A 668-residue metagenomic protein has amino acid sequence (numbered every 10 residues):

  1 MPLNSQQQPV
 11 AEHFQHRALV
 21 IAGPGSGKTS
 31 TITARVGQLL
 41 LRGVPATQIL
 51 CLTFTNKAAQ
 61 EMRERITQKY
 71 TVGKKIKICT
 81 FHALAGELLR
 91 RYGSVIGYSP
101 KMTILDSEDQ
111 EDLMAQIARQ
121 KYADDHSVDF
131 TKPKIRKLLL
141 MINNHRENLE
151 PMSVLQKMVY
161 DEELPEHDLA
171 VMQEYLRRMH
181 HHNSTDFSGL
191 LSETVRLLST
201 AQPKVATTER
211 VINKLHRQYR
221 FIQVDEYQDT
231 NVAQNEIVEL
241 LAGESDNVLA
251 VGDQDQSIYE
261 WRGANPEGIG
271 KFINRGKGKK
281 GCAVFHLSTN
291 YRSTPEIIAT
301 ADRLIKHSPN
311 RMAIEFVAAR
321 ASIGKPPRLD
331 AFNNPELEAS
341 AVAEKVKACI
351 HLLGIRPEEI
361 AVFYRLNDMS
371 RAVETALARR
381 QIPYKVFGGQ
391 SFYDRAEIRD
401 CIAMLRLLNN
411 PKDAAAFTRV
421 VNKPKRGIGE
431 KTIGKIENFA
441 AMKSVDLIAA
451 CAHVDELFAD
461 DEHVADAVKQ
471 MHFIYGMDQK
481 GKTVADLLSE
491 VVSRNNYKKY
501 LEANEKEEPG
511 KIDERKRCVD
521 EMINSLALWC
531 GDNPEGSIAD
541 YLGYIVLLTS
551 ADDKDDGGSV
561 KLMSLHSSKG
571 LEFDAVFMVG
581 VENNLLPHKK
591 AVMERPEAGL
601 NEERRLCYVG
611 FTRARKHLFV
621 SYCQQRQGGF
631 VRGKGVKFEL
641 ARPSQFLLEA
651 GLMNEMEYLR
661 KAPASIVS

Functional and structural regions predicted by a protein language model:
M1-E12, H16-I21, A58-A59, K77 (+4 more regions): Conserved helicase NTPase motor core
M1-N4, Q8-A22, T47, I96-T103 (+6 more regions): Inter-lobe coupling/hinge region of RecA-like P-loop helicase motors
M1-P100, I104, H182, A206-E209 (+3 more regions): P-loop NTPase Walker
Q38, V232-F332, E344, V464: Conserved RecA-like helicase ATPase core segment that couples NTP binding/hydrolysis to strand translocation
C79-E87, Q223-E226, V251, L366 (+3 more regions): Conserved helicase core region in the C-terminal RecA-like lobe
L84, R275-K279, A321-P326, G354-K482: ATPase/helicase motor core of nucleic-acid motors
H453-S567, H588, E655, S668: Accessory C-terminal helicase-associated subdomains
E582-S668: C-terminal accessory regions
